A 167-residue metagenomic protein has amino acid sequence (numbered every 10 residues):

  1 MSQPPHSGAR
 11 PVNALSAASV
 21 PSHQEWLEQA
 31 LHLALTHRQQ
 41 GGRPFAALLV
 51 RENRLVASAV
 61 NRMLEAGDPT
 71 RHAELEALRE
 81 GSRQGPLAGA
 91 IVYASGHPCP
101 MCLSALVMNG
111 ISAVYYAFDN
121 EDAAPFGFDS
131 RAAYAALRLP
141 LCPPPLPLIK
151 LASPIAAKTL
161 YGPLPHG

Functional and structural regions predicted by a protein language model:
M1-H37, A105-G167: Zinc-dependent deaminase
P21, P44, L64-H72, H97 (+1 more regions): Residues at secondary-structure transition points
A30, A34-H37, A47, A73 (+2 more regions): Small-residue (primarily alanine) positions within well-ordered alpha-helices, especially packing/interaction faces
Q39-R43: A short helix-loop-beta-strand connector motif used in the catalytic cores of GNAT acetyltransferases and, in some
P44, I91-Y93, Y115: Conserved beta-strand segments that form the floor/walls of ligand-binding pockets within enzyme and binding domains
F45-N53: Short beta-strand scaffold segments in enzyme catalytic cores
V56-M63: Short beta->alpha transition motifs characteristic of CBS
T70-R71, L75-M108: Short HxH-centered metal-ligating active-site micro-motif
